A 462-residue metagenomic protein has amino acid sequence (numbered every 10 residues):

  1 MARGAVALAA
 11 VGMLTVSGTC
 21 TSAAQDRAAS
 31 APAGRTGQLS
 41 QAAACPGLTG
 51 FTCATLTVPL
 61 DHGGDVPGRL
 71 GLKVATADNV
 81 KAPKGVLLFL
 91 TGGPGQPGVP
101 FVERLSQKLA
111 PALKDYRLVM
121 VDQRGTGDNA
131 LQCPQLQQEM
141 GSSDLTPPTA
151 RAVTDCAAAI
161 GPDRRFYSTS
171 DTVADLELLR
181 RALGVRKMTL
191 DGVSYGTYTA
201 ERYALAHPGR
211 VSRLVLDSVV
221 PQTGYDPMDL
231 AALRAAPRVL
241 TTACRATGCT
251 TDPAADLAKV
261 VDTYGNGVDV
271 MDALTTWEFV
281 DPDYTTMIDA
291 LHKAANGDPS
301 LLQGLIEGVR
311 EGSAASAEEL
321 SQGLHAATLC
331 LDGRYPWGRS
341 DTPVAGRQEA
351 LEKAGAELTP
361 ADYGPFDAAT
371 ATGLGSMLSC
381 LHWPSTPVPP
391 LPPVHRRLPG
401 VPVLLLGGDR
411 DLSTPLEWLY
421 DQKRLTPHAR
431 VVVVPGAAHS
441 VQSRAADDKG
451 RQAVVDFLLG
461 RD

Functional and structural regions predicted by a protein language model:
M1-Q25, L56, L176: Secretory targeting and sorting signals
A10-S17, A273, W277, W418: Hydrophobic alpha-helical membrane segments, chiefly transmembrane helices and signal peptide h-regions, characterized
Q25-A31: Ser/Thr/Pro/Gly-rich low-complexity linker/stalk segments immediately outside membranes or between
A31-D272, G333, W337-D462: Gly/Pro-rich cap/lid or specificity-loop segments adjacent to the active site
S218-R238, A290-H292, L301-A314, E318: Flexible "cap/lid" loop of the alpha/beta hydrolase fold
A255-A273, E278-D283, A315-L324: Structural motif
E278-A295, Y335-D341: Short helix-capping/linker segments at secondary-structure and domain boundaries
Q303-R339, R347-K353: Long, low-complexity segments enriched in small/aliphatic residues
